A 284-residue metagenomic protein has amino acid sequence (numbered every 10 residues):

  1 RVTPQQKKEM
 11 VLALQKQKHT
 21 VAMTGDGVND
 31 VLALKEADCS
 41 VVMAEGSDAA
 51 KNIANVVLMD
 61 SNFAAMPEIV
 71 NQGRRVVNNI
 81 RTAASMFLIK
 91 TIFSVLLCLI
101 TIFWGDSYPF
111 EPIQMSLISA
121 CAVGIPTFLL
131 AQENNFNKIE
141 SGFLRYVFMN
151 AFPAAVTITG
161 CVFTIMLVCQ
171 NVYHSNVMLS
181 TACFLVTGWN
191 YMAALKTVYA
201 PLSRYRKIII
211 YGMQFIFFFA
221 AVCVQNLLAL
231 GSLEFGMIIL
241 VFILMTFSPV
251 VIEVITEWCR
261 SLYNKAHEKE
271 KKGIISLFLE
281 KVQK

Functional and structural regions predicted by a protein language model:
R1-A22, A37, V42-R206, Q214-N226: Membrane-embedded transport module
R1-N29, K35-D38, I80, I102 (+2 more regions): Cytosolic catalytic headpiece
N29-D30, T127: Residues immediately C-terminal
